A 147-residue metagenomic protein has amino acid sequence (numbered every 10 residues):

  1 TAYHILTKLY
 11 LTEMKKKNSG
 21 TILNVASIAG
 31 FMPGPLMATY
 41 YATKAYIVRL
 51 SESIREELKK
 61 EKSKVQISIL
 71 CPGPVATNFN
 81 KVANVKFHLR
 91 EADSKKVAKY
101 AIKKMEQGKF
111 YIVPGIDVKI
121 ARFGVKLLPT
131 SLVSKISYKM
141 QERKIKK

Functional and structural regions predicted by a protein language model:
T1-A2, S19-G20, A45: Conserved internal alpha-helix in NAD(P)-dependent oxidoreductase domains
H4, Y40: Catalytic tyrosine of NAD(P)H-dependent dehydrogenase/reductases that use a Tyr as the general acid/base
T7, T43: Active-site helix of classical SDR
L9-N18: A short helix-coil junction within the Rossmann-fold of NAD(P)-dependent oxidoreductases
E13, M32, S53-V65: Active-site-adjacent segment of SDR/Rossmann-fold oxidoreductases
S27: Residue(s) in the substrate-gating loop at a strand-loop-helix junction that position the organic substrate next
G34-A38: Active-site loop immediately N-terminal to the catalytic Tyr-X3-Lys motif of short-chain dehydrogenase/reductase
E57-K119, S131: SDR active-site lid
